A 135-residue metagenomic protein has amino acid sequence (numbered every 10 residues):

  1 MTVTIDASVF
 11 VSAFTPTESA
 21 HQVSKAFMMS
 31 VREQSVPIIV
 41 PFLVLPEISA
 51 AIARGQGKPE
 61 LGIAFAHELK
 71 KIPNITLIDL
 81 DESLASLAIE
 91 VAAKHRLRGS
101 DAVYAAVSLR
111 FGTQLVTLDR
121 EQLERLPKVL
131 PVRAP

Functional and structural regions predicted by a protein language model:
M1-V40, G55-A64: Short, well-structured N-terminal submotif of metal-dependent ribonuclease cores
T2, N74-I78, A105-P135: Acidic, PIN/NYN-like endoribonuclease modules and their adjacent C-terminal/linker elements
I5, I39-V40, D79, G99 (+1 more regions): Short beta-strand scaffold positions
V9, V44, L84, V103-Y104 (+1 more regions): Alpha-helix capping/helix-boundary segments
P16, F42-L43, I63, H67-A93: Acidic catalytic patch
G55-K58, H95, V132-P135: Short, hinge-like loop/turn segments at secondary-structure boundaries
